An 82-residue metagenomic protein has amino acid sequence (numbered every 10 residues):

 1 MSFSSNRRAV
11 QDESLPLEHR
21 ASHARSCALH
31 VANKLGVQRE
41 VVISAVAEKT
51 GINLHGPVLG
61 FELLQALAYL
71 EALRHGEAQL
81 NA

Functional and structural regions predicted by a protein language model:
M1-A82: Alpha-helical propensity feature that highlights long, continuous alpha-helices across diverse contexts
